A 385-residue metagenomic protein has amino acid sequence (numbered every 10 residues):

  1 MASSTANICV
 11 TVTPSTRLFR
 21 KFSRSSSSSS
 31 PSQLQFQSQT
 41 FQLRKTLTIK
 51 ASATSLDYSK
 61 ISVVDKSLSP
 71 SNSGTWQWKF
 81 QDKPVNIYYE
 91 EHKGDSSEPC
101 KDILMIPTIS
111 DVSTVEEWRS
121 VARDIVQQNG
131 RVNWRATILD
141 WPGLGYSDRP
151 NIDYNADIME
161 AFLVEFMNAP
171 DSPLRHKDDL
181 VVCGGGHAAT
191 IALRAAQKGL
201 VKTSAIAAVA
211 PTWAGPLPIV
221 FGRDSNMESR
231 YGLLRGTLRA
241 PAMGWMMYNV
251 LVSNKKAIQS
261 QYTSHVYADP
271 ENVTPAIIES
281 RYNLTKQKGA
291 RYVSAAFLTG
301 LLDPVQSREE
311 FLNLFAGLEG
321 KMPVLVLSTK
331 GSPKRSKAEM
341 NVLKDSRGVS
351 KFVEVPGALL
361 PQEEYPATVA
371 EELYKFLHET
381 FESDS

Functional and structural regions predicted by a protein language model:
M1-S52: N-terminal chloroplast transit peptides
V12, S67-S69, G74-K83, E90-S97 (+5 more regions): Active-site loop/oxyanion-hole signature of alpha/beta-hydrolase fold enzymes
C100-T108: Short beta-strand element of the alpha/beta-hydrolase
T108-R123, K337-A338: The serine-hydrolase catalytic nucleophile loop
S110, P142-G145, W213, P333 (+1 more regions): Alpha/beta-hydrolase active-site loop signature
L193-Q197, V201-M247: Flexible "cap/lid" loop of the alpha/beta hydrolase fold
G244-L318: Conserved alpha/beta-hydrolase catalytic His-Asp/Glu region
N313-A358, E363-E371: Conserved loop-alpha-helix segment in the C-terminal half of the alpha/beta-hydrolase fold that carries the catalytic
